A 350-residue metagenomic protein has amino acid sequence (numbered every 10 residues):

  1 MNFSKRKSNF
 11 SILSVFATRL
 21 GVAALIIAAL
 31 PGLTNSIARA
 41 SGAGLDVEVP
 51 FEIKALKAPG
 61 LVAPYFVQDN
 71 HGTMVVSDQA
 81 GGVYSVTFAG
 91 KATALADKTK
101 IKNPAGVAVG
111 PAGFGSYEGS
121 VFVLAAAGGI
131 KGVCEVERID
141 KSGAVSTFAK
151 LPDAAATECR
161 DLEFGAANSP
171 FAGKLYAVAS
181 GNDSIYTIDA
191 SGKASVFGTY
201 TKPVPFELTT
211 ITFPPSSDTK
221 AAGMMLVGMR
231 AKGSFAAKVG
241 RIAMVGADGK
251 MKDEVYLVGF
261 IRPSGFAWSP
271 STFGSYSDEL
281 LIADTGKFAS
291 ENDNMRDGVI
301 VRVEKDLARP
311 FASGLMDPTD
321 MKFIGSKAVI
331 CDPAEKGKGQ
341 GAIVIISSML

Functional and structural regions predicted by a protein language model:
M1-F16: N-terminal secretory signal peptides that target proteins for export/translocation
A17-G32: Bacterial N-terminal signal peptides
A40-V49: Blade/loop signatures of beta-propeller domains
V49-P59, K91-K98, A144-D153, K193-T201 (+2 more regions): A short beta-strand motif characteristic of beta-propeller blades
P59-G72, K100-S120, V133, D153-K174 (+6 more regions): Beta-rich, blade/repeat-based domains predominating in secreted/periplasmic proteins but also intracellular
D78-Q79, A125-G128, A179-G181, S216 (+5 more regions): Short loop/turn segments immediately following the C-termini of beta-strands
G82-S85, V133-E137, D183-T187, K238-A243 (+2 more regions): A short loop-to-beta-strand structural motif that recurs across blades of beta-propeller domains
V86-K91, I139-A144, I188-K193, V245-K250 (+2 more regions): Short loop/turn segments that connect beta-strands within beta-propeller blades
